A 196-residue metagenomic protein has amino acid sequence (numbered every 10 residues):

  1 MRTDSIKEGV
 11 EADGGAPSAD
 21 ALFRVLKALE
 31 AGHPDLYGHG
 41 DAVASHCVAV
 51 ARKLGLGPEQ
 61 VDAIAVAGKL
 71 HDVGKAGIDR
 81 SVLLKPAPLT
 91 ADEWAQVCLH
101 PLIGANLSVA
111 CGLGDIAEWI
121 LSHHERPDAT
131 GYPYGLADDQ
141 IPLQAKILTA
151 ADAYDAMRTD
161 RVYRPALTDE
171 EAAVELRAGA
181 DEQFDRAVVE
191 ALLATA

Functional and structural regions predicted by a protein language model:
R2-G9, D13-A196: Histidine- and acidic-residue-rich, metal-dependent catalytic cores
